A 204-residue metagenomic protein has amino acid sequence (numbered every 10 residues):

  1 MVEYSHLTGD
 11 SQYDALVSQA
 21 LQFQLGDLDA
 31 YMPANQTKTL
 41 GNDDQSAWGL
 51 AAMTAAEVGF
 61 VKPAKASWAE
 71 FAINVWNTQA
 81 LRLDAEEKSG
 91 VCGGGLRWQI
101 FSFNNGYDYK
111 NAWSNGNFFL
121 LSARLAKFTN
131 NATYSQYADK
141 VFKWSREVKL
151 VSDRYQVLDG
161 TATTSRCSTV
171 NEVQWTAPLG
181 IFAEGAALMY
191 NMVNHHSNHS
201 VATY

Functional and structural regions predicted by a protein language model:
M1-Y204: Glycan-recognition and catalytic cores of secretory/periplasmic carbohydrate-active enzymes
